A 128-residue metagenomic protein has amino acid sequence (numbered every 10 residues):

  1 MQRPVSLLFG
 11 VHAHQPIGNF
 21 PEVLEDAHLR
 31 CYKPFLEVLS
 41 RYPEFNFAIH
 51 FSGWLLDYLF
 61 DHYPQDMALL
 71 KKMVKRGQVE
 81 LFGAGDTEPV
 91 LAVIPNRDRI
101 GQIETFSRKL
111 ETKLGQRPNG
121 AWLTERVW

Functional and structural regions predicted by a protein language model:
M1-N119, R126-W128: Catalytic alpha-helical scaffold of carbohydrate-active enzymes acting on polysaccharides/glycoconjugates
